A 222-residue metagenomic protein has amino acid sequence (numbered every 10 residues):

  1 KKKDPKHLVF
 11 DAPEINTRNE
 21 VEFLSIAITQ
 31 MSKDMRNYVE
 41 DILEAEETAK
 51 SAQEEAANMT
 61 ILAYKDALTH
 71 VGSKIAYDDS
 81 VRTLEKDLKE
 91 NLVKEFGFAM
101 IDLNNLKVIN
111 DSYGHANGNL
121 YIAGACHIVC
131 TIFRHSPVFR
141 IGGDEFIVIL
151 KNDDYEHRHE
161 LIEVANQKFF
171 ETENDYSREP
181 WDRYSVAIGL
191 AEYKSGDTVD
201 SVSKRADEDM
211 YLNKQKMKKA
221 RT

Functional and structural regions predicted by a protein language model:
P5, V9, P13-S51: Amphipathic coiled-coil signaling helices used for dimeric signal transmission
T17-L24, Y77, G118, R158 (+1 more regions): The cytosolic transmitter module of two-component sensor histidine kinases
E46-A49, Q53-D66: A conserved signal-transducing helical linker
Y64, V71-G97, N104-T131, F139-G143 (+5 more regions): Conserved long alpha-helical elements within nucleotide-processing catalytic cores of c-di-GMP signaling and class III
G97, I149-K151, S177-D209, A220-T222: A short glycine-enriched loop-to-beta-strand structural element that forms part of the catalytic core of nucleotide
T131-H135, N166-P180: Short catalytic/binding micro-motifs of nucleotide second-messenger systems
